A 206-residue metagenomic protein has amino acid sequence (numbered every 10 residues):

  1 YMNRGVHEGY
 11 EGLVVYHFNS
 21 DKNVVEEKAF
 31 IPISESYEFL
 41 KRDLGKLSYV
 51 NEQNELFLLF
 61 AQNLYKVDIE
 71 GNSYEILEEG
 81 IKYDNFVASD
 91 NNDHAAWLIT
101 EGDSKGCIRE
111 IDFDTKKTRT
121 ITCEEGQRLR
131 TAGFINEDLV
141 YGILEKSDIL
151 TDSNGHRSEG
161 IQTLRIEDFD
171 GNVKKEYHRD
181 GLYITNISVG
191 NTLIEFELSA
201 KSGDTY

Functional and structural regions predicted by a protein language model:
Y1-Y16, G45-F60, N92-G102, A132-D152 (+2 more regions): Short beta-strand elements that form the blades of beta-propeller/WD-repeat-like and other beta-sheet-rich scaffold
V6-F39, L59-E79, D103-E125, T151-G181 (+1 more regions): Surface-exposed loop/turn elements that mediate protein-protein interactions on large endomembrane-trafficking
I33-Y49, E79-N91, E125-E137, H178-N191: Repeated scaffold domains used in trafficking and secretory/extracellular systems, primarily beta-propellers
I81-L144: Long amphipathic alpha-helical scaffold regions
